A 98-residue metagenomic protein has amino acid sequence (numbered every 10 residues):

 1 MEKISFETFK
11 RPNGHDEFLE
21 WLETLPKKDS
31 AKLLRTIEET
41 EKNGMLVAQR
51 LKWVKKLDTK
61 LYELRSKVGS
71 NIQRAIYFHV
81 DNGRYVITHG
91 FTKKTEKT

Functional and structural regions predicted by a protein language model:
M1-I72, D81-Y85, T92-T98: Basic, Lys/Arg-enriched alpha-helical interface segments
A75: Portal/gating segments that form or line small-molecule/metal binding sites
F78: Catalytic DNA-binding helix-loop module of base-excision-repair DNA glycosylases/AP lyases
